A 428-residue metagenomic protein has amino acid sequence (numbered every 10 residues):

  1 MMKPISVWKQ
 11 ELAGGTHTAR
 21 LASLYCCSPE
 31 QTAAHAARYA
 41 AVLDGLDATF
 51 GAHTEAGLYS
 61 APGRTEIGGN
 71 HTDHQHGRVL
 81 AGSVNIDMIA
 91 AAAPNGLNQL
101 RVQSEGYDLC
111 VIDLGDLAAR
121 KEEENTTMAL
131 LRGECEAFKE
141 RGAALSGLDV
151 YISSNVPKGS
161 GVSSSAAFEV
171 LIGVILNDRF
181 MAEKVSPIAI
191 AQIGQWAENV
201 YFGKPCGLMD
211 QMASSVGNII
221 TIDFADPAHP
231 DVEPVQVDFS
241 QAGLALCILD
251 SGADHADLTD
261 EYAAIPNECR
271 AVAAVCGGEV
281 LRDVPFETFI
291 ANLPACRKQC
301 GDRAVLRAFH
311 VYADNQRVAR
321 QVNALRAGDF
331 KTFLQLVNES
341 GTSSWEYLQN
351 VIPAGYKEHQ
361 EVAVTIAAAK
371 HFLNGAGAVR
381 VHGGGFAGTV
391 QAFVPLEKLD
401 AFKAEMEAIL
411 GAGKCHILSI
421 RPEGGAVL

Functional and structural regions predicted by a protein language model:
M1-R64, I89, A93-E124, T221-R380 (+1 more regions): C-terminal nucleotide
S60-H76, N155-L171, G375-F393: Glycine/serine-rich anion-binding loops at beta->alpha junctions that coordinate negatively charged ligand groups
R78-L97, V216: Structural signature of FAD isoalloxazine-binding scaffolds in flavoprotein oxidoreductases
S83-I86, V162-A182: DPxDG-like acidic metal-binding loop motif
R101-Q103, G147-S154, K184-W196, L334-E339 (+1 more regions): Beta-strand segments within the central parallel beta-sheet cores of soluble alpha/beta enzyme folds
C135-P157: Glycine- and acidic-rich phosphate- and metal-coordinating loops
E140-L148, L176-I190, L396-I409: Phosphate-handling active-site elements
A182-D231, V235, S340, I366-A369 (+1 more regions): Alpha/beta catalytic cores of group-transfer enzymes, especially the acyltransferase/condensing modules of polyketide
